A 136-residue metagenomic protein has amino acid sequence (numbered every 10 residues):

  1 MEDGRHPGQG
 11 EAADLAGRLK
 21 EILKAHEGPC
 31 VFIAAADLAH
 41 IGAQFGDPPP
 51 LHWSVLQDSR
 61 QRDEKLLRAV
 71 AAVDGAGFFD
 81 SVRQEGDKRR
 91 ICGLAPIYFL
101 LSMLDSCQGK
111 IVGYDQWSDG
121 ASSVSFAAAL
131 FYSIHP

Functional and structural regions predicted by a protein language model:
M1-C30, I41-P136: Flexible, D/E/H-enriched segments
A35-A39: Catalytic metal-binding/acid-base residues of hydrolase active sites
